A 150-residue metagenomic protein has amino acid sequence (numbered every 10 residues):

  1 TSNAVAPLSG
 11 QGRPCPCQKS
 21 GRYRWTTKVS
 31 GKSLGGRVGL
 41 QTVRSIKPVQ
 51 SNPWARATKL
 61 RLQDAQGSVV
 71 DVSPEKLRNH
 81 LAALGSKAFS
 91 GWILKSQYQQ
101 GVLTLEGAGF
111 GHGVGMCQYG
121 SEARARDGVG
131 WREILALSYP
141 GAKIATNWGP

Functional and structural regions predicted by a protein language model:
T1-P150: Conserved, single-site charged/polar hotspot
